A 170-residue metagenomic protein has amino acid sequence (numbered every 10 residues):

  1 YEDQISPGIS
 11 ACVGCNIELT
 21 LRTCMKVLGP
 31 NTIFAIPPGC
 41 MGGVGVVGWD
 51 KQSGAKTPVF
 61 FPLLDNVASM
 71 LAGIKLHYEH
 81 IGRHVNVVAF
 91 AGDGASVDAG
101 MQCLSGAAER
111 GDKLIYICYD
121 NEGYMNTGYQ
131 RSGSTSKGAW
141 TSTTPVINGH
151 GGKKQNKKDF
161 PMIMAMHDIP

Functional and structural regions predicted by a protein language model:
Y1-Y116, Y129, G133-W140, K153 (+1 more regions): Cofactor-binding active-site loop characterized by glycine-rich and histidine/acidic residues
N121-P170: Thiamine diphosphate
